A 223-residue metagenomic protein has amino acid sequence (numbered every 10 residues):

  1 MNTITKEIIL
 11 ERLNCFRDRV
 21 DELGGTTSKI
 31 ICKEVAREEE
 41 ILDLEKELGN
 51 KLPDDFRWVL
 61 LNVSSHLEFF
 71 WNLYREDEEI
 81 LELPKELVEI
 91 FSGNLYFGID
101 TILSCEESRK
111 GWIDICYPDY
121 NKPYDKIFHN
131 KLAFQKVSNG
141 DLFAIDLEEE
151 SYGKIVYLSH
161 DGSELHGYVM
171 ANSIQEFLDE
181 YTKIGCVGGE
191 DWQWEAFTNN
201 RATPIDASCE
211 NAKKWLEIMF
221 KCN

Functional and structural regions predicted by a protein language model:
M1-K136, K213-N223: A surface-exposed partner-binding patch
W71, E149, A171, C209-E210: Basic, Gly/Ser/Thr-rich N-terminal segments that form RNA-phosphate-binding interfaces in CRISPR RAMP
K136-S138, S159: Short, structured patches in soluble enzyme cores that scaffold and shape functional sites
D141-E148: Broad, structure-driven detector of short, well-ordered beta-strand segments within folded domains
Y152-L158: Short aromatic-glycine-(Arg/Gly/Cys) micro-motifs in beta-strand/loop hairpins
S159-G185: Compact, glycine/acidic-enriched structural inserts
D179-E180, V187, D191-W192, A196: Extracellular ligand-binding/catalytic regions of CAZymes and related secreted enzymes and adhesion modules
F197-N223: Charge-dense, low-complexity intrinsically disordered regions
